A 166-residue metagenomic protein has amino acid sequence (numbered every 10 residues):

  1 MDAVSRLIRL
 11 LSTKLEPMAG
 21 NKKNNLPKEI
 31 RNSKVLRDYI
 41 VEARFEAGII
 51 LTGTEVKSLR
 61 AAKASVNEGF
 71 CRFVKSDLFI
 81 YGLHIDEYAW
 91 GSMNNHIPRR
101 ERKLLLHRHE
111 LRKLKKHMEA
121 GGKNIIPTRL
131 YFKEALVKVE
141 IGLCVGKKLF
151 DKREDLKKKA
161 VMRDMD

Functional and structural regions predicted by a protein language model:
R6-R9: Basic polycationic patches enriched in arginine
L11-T52, L156-D166: Intrinsically disordered, Lys/Arg-rich N-terminal extensions and targeting peptides of nucleic-acid-associated proteins
P27-K123: Ribosome large-subunit tunnel/peptidyl-transferase-proximal elements
G82, E140-C144, M165: Alpha-helix boundary/capping detector
R99, L106-R112, G146-D166: C-terminal end-helix/capping segment
L105-K148: Beta-rich strand-turn-strand
